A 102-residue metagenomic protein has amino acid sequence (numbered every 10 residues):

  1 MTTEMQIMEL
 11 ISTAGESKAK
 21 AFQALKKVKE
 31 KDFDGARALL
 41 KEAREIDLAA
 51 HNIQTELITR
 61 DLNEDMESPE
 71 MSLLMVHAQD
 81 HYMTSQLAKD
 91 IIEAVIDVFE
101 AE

Functional and structural regions predicted by a protein language model:
M1-E102: Terminal alpha-helical segments
